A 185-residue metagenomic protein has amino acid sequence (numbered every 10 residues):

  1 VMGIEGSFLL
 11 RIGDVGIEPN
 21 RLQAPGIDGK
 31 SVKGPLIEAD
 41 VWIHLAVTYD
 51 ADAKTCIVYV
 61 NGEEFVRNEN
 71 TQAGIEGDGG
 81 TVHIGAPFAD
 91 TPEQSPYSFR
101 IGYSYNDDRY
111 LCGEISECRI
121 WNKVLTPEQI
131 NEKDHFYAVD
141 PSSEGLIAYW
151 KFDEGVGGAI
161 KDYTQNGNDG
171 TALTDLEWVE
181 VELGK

Functional and structural regions predicted by a protein language model:
V1-I130, F136-N166, T174-K185: Extracellular glycan-associated modules
